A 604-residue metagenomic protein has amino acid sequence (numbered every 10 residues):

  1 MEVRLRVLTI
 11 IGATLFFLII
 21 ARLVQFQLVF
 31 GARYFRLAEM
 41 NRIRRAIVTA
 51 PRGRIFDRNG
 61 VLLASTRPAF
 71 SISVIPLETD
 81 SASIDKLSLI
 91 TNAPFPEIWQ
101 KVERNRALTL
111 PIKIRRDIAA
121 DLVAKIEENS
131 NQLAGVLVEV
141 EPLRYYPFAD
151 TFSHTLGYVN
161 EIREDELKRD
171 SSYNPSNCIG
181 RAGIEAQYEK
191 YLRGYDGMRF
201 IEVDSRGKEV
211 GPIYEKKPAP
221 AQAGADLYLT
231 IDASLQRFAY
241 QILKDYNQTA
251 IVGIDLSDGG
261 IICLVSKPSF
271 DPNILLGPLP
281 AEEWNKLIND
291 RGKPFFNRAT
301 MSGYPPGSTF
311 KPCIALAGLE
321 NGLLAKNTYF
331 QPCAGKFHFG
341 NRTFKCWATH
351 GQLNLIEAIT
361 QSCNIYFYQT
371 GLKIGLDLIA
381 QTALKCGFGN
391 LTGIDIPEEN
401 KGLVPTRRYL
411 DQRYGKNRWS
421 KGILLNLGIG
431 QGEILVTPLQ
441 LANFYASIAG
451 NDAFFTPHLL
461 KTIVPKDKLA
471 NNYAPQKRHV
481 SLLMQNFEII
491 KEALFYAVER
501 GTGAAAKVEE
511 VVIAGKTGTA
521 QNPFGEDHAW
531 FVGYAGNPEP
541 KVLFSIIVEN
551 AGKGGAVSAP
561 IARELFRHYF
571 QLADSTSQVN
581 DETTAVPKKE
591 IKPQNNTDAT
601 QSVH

Functional and structural regions predicted by a protein language model:
M1-A281, R291, G303, D377-G387 (+4 more regions): Periplasmic/cell-envelope proteins involved in peptidoglycan metabolism and beta-lactam response
A64, D204-P218, L256-T309, C313-G554 (+3 more regions): Beta-lactam-recognizing serine transpeptidase/beta-lactamase-like catalytic domain environment
